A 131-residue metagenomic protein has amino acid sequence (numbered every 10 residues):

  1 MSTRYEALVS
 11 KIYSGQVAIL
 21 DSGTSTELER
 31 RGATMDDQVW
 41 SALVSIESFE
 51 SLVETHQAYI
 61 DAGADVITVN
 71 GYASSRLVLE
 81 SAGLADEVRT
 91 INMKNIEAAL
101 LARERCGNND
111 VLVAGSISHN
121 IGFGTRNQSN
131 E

Functional and structural regions predicted by a protein language model:
M1-E131: Domain-level signal for soluble alpha/beta catalytic cores
